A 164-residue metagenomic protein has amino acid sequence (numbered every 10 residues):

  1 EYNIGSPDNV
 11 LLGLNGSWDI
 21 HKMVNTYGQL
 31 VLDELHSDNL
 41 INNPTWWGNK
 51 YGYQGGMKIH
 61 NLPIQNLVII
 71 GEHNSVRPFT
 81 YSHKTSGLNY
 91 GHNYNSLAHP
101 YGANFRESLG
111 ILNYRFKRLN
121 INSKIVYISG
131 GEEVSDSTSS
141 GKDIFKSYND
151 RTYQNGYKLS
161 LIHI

Functional and structural regions predicted by a protein language model:
E1-H163: Exposed, low-structure sequence patches enriched in small/polar residues
